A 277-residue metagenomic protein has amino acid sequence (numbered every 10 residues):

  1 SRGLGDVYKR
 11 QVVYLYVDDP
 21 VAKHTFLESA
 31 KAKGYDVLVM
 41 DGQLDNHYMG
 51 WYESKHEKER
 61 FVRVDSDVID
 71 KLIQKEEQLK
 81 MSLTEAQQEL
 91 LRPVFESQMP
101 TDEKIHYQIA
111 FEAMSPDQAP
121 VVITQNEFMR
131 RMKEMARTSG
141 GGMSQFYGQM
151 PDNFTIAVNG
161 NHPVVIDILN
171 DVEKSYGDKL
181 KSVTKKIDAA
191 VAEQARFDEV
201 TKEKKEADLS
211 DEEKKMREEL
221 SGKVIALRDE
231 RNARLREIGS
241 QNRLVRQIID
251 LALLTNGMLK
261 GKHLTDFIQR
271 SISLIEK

Functional and structural regions predicted by a protein language model:
S1-K277: Long, intrinsically disordered, charge-dense linkers/tails
